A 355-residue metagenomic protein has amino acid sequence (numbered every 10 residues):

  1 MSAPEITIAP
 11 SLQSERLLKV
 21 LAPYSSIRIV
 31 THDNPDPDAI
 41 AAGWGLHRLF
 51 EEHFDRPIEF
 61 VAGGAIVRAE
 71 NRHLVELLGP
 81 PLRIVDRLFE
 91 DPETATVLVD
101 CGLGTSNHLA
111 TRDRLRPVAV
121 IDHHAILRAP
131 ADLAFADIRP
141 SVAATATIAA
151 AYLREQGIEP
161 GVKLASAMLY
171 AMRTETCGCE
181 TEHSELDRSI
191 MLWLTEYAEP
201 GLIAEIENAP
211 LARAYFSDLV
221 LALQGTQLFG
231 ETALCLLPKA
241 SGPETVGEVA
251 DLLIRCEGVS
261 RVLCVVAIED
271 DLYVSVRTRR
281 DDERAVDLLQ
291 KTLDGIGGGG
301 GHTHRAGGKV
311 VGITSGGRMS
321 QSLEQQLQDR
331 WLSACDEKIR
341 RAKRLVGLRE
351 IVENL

Functional and structural regions predicted by a protein language model:
S2-N34, W44-F54, R128-D271, R277 (+3 more regions): A structured phosphate/pyrophosphate-recognition subdomain
Y24-D91: Anionic-ligand anchoring segments at beta-strand to alpha-helix junctions in alpha/beta enzyme folds, i.e., glycine
S26, P57-E59, A95, R116-P117 (+1 more regions): Residues at the starts of beta-strands that form the adenosine-phosphate
P37-A39, C101, H123, T176: Generic detector of well-ordered alpha-helical packing
G63-A65, H123-A125, G301: Short, ordered loop/turn segments at secondary-structure junctions
H73-E76, P80-F135: Active-site cofactor/cluster-binding pocket
D282-G299: Low-complexity, glycine/alanine/valine/leucine- and proline-rich hydrophobic stretches
